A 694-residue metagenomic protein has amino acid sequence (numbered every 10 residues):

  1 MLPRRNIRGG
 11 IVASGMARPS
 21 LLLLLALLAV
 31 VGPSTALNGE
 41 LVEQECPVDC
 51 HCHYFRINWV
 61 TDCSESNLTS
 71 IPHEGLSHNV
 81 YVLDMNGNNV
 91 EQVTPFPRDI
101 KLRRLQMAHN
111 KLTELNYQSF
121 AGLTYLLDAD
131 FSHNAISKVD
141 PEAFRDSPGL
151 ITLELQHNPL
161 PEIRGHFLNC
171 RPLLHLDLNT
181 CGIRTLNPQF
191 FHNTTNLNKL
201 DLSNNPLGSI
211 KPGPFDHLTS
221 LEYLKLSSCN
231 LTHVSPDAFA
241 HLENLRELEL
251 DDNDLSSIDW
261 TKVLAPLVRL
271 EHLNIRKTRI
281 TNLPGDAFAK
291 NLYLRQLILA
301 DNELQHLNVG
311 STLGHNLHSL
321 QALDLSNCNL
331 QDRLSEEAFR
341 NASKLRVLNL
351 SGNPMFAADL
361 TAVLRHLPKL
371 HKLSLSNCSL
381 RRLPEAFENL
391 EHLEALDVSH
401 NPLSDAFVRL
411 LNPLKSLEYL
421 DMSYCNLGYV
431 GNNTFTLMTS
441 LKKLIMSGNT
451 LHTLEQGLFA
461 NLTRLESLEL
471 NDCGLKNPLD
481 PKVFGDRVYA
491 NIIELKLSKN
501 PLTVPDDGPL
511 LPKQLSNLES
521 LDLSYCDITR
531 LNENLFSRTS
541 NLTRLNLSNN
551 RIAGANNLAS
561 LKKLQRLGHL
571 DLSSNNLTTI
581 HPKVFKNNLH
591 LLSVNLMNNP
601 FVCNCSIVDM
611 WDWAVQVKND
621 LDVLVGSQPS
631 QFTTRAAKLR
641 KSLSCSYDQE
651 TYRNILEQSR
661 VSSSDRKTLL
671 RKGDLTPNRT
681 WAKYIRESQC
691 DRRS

Functional and structural regions predicted by a protein language model:
L2-R5, A13-S694: Extracellular leucine-rich repeat
